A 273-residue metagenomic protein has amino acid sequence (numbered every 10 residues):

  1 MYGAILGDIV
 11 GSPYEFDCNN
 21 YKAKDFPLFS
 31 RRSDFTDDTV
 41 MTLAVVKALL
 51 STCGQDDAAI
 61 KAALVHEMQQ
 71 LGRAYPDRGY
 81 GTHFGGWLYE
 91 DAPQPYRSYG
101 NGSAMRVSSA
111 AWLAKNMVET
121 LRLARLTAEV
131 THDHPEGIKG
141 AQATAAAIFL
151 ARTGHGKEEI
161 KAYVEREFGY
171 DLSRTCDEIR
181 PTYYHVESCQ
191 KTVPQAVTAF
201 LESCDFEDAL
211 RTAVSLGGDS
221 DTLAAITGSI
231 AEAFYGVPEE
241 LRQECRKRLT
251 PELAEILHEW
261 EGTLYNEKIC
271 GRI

Functional and structural regions predicted by a protein language model:
M1-I273: Structured, active/binding-site neighborhoods that engage oxygen-rich ligands
